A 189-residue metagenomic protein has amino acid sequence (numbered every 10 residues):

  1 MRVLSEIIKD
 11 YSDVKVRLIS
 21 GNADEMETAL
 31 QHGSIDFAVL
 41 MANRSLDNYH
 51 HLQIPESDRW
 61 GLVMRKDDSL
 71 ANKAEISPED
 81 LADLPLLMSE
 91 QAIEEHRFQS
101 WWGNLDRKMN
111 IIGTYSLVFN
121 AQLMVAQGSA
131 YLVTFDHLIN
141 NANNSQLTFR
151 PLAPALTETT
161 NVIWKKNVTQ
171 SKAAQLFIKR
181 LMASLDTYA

Functional and structural regions predicted by a protein language model:
M1-L46, Y115: Central regulatory/effector-binding core of bacterial HTH transcription factors
V3-S12, D80, E95-M109: Ligand-binding cleft/hinge of the Venus flytrap
S5, E79, T159, I163-A189: Extended ligand-binding regions for polar small-molecule ligands
N22, S77, S116-L117, F135: Short loop/turn segments at beta->alpha junctions
D47-Q53, S57-R59, N120-N167: Beta-alpha-beta core module
Y49-W60, M64-L86: Flexible hinge/capping segments at coil-to-helix
D67-S77, P154-L156, N167-A173: Short helix-loop capping/hinge motifs at secondary-structure junctions, enriched in acidic/polar residues
L84-D106, Q170-A174, I178, Y188: Secondary-structure junction motif
